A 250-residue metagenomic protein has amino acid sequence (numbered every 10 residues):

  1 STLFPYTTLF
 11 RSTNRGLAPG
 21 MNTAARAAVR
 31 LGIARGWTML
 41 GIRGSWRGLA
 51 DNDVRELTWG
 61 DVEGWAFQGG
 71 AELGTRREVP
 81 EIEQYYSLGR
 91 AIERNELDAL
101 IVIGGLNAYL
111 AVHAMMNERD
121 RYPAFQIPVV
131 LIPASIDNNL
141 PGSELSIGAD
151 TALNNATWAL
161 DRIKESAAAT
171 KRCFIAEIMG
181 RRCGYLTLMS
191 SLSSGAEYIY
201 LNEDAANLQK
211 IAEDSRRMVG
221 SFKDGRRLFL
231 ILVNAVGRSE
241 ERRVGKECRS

Functional and structural regions predicted by a protein language model:
T2-L9, G245-C248: Short, small-residue-biased leader/transition segments that mark boundaries at the very start of proteins
F10-A50: N-terminal phosphate-binding or glycine-rich loops at protein starts, especially the Walker A/P-loop of NTPases
T13-R15, A71-R76, C173: Short, basic, glycine/proline-bearing loop/turn elements
N14-G16, I42-G48, R77-E78, G105-L106 (+3 more regions): Short, ordered loop/turn segments at secondary-structure junctions
L17-A28, L49, E81-Y86, L106-A114 (+3 more regions): Short glycine/serine/threonine-rich phosphate/pyrophosphate-binding segments that cradle anionic phosphate groups
M39, A91, A99-G104, L110-Q126 (+2 more regions): Accessory alpha-helical/coil subdomains and C-terminal extensions that flank or cap enzyme catalytic cores
L49-L100, N107-L110, I136, L145-N154 (+1 more regions): Glycine-rich oxoanion-binding loops at beta->alpha junctions
